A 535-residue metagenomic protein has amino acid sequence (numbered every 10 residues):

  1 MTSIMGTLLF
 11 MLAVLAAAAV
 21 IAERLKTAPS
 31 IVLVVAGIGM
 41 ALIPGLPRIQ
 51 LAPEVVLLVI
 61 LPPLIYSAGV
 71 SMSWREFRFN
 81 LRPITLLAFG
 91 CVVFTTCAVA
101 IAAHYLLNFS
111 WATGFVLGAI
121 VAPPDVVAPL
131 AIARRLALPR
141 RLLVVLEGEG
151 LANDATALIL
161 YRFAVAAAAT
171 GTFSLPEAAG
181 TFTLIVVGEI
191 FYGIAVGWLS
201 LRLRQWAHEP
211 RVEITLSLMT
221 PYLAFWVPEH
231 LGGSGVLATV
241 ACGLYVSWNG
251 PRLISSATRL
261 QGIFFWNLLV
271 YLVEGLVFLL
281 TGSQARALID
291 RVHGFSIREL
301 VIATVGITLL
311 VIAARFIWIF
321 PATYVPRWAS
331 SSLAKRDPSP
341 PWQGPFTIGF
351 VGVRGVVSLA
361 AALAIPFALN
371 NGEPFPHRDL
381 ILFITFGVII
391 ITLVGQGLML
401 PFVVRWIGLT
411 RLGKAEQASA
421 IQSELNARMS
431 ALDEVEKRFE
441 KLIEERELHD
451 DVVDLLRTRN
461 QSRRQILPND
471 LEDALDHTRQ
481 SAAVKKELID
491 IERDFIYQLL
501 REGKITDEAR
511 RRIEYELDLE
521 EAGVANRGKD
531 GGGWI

Functional and structural regions predicted by a protein language model:
M1-I421, N426, Y497, R501-K504 (+1 more regions): Transmembrane helical cores of multi-pass secondary ion antiporters/exchangers
L409-I535: Cytosolic C-terminal regulatory domains/tails of membrane transporters and channels
